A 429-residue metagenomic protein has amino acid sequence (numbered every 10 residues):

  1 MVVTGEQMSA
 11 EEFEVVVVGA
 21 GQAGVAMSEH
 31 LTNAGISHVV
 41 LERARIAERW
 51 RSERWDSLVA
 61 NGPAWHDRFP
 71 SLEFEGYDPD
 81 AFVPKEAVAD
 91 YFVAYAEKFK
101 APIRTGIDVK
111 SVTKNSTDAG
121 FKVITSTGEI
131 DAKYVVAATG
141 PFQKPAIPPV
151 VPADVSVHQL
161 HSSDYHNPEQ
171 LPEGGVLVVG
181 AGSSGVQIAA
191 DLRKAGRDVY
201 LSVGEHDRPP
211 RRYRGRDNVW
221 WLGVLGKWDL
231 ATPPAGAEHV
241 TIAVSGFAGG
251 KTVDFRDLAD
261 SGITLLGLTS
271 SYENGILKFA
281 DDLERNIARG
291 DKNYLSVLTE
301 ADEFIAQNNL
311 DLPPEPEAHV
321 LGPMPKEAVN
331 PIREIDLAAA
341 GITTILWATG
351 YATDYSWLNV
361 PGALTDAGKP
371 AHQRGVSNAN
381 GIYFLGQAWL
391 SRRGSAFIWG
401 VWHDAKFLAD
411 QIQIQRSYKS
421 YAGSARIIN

Functional and structural regions predicted by a protein language model:
V2-R49, F82-N429: Flavin (primarily FAD) cofactor-binding/catalytic cores of flavoenzymes
E53-D78, D217-P234: N-terminal glycine-rich dinucleotide-binding loop that anchors FAD/FMN and/or NAD(P) in oxidoreductases
